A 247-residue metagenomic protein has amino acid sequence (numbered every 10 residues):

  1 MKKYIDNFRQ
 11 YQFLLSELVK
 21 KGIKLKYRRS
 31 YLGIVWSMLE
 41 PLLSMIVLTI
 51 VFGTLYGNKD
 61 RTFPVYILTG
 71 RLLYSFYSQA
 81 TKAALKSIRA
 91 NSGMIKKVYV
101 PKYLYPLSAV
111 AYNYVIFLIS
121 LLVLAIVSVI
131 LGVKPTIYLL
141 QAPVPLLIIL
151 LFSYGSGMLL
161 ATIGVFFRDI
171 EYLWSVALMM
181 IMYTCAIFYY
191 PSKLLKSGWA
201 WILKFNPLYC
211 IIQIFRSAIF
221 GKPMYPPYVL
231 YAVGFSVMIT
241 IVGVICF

Functional and structural regions predicted by a protein language model:
M1-F247: Hydrophobic transmembrane alpha-helices and immediately adjacent juxtamembrane helices of multi-pass inner-membrane
